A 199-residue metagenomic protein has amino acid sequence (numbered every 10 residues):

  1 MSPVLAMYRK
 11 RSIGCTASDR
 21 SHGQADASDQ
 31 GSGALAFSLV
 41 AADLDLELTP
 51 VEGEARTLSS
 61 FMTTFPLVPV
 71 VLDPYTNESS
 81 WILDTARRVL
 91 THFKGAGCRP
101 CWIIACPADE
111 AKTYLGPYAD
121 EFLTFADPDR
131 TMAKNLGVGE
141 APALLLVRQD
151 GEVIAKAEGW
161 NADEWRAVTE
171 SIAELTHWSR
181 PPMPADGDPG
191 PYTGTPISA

Functional and structural regions predicted by a protein language model:
M1-L67, W81, T91-R99, K112-P117 (+2 more regions): Non-globular targeting/processing and membrane-anchoring segments
V71-T85: Conserved redox-active cysteine motifs that mediate thiol-disulfide chemistry, especially di-cysteine Cys-X(1-2)-Cys
D73, A105, Q149: Cofactor-binding loop segments of dinucleotide-utilizing enzymes, especially the Rossmann-like FAD- and NAD(P)+-binding
G97-E110, D120-D129: Thiol-based oxidoreductase modules, predominantly thioredoxin-like and allied folds used for disulfide exchange
P117-L145: Short, internal strand/loop/helix patches that form the active-site neighborhood or redox-interaction surface
P142-E158: A short, hydrophobic beta-strand/beta-hairpin element that forms part of a small beta-sheet core
